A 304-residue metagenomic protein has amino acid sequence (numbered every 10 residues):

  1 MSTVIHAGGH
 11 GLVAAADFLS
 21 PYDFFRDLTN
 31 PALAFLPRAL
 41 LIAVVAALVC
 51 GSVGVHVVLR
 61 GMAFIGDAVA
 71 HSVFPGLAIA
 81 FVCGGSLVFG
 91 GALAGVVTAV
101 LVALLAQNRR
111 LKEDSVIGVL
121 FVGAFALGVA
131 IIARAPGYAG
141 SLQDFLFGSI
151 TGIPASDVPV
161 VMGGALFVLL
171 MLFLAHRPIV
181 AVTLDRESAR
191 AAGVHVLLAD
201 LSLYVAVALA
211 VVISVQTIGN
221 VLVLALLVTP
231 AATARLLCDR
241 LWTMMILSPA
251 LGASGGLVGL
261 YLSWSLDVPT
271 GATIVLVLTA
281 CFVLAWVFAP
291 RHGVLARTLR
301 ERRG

Functional and structural regions predicted by a protein language model:
M1-V45: Membrane-interfacial amphipathic/re-entrant helices at transmembrane-helix boundaries
T3-V13, V268-G304: Cytosolic-side transmembrane-helix boundaries in multi-pass membrane proteins
P21-A32, G137-I153, Y261-W264: Membrane-interface helix termini and inter-helical loops of multi-pass transporters
A34-I42, L142-L169: Loop-to-helix entry region at the N-terminal start of transmembrane alpha-helices in multi-pass membrane transporters
L40-V44, V88-L93, S115-V119, V158-G163 (+3 more regions): Hydrophobic alpha-helical transmembrane segments
A46, D157-P230: Helix-loop-helix "hairpin" substructures at the membrane interface of multi-pass membrane proteins
L48, A70-F74, V96, V122 (+4 more regions): Hydrophobic alpha-helical segments embedded in the membrane of multi-pass proteins
V55-Y138, A234-S248, Y261-T270, A289-P290: Short loop segments and helix-boundary regions at transmembrane helix junctions of multi-pass inner-membrane proteins
